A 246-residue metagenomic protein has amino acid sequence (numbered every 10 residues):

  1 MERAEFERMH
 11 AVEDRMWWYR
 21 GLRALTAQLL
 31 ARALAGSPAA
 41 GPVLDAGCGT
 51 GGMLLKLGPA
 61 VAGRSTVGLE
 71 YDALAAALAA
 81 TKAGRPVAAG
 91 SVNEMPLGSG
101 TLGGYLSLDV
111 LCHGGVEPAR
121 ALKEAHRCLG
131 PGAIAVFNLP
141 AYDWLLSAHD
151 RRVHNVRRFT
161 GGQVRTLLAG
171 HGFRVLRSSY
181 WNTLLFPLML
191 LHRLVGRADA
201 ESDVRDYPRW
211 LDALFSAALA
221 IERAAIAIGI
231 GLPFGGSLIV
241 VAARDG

Functional and structural regions predicted by a protein language model:
M1-G98, G104-L108, R120-L122, G235-L238: Conserved N-terminal segment of class I S-adenosyl-L-methionine
H10, A135-R157, Q163-T166, H192: Short, glycine-/aromatic-enriched active-site segment of Class I SAM-dependent methyltransferases
A75, D143-L145, L184: Feature marks short, surface-exposed loop/turn motifs that line or immediately flank catalytic pockets and channel
D109-H113: Short catalytic micro-motifs in class I SAM-dependent methyltransferases
A119-I134: A short glycine-rich, Lys/Arg-flanked "PGG" loop and its adjoining helix->strand segment in the class I
F173-T183: Conserved S-adenosyl-L-methionine
L185-G246: A C-terminal cap/extension of S-adenosyl-L-methionine-dependent methyltransferases that defines the acceptor-substrate
